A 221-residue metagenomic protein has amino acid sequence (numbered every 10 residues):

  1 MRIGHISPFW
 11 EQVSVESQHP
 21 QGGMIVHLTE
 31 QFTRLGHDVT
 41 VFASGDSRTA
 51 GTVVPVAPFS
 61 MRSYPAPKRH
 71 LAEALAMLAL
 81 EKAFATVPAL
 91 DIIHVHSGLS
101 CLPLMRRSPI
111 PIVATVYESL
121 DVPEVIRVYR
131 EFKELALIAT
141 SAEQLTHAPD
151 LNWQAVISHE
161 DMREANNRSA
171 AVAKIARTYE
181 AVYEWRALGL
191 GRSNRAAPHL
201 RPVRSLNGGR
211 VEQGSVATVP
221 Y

Functional and structural regions predicted by a protein language model:
M1-Y221: Catalytic cores of nucleotide-sugar-dependent glycosyltransferases that transfer UDP/GDP/TDP-activated
